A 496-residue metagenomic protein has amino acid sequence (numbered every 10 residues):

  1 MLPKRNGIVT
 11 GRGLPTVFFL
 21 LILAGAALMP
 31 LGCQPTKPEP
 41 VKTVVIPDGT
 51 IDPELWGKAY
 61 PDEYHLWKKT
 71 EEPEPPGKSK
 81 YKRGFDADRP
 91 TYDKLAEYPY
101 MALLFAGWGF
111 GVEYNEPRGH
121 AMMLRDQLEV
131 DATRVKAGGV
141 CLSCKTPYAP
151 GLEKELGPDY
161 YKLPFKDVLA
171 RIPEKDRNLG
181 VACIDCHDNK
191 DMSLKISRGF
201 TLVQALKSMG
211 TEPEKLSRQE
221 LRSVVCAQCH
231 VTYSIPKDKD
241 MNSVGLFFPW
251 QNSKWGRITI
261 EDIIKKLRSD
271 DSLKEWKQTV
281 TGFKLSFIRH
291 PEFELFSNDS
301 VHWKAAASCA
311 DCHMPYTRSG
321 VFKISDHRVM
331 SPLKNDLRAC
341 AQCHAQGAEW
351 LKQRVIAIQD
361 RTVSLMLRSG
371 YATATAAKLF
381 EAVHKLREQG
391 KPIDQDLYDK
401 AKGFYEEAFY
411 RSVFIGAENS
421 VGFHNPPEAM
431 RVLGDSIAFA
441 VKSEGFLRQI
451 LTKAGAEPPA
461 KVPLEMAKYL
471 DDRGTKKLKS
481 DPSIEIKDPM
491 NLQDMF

Functional and structural regions predicted by a protein language model:
M1-G11: N-terminal secretory signal peptides that target proteins for export/translocation
V17-A27: Bacterial N-terminal signal peptides
Q34-R118, K154-D185, K190-D311, P315-I450 (+2 more regions): Primarily the internal scaffold of c-type cytochrome electron-transfer domains, especially repeated/multiheme c-type
L128-A132: Intrinsically disordered, low-complexity acidic/polar tracts
T146: Mobile, glycine-rich extracellular loop/lid and propeptide segments that shape or gate substrate/ligand access
